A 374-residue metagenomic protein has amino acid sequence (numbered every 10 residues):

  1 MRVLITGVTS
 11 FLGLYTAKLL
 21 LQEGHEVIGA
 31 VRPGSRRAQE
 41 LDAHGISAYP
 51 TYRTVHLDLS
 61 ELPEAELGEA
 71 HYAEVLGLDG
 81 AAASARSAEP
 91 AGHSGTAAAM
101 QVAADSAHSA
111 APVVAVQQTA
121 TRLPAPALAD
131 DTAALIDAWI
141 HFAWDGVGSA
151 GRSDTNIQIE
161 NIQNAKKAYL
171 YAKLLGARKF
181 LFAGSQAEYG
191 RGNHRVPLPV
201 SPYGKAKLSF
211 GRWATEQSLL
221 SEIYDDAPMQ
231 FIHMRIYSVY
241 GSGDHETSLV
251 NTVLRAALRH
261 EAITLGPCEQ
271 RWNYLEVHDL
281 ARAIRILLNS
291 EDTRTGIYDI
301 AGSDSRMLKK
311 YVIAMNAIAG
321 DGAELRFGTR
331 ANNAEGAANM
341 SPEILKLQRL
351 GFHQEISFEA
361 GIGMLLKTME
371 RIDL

Functional and structural regions predicted by a protein language model:
V3-E23: N-terminal Rossmann NAD(P)H-binding glycine-rich loop of SDR-like oxidoreductase domains
H25-R36: Conserved glycine-rich Rossmann-like NAD(P)H-binding loop of the short-chain dehydrogenase/reductase
I46-L62: Rossmann-fold cofactor-recognition segment
L59-E160: NAD(P)H-binding glycine-rich loop region in Rossmannoid oxidoreductase-like domains and their noncatalytic homologs
H93-T96, W139-H141, D145, K166-P202: Conserved Rossmann-fold NAD(P)-dependent oxidoreductase catalytic core, especially the SDR/UDP-sugar
T155-N164, S201, K205-A206: Glycine-rich NAD(P)-binding loop of the Rossmann-fold in SDR/ketoreductase-type enzymes
V200-G204, R212-W272, V277-A281, R285 (+1 more regions): NAD(P)-dependent short-chain dehydrogenase/reductase
A257, E261-L374: C-terminal substrate-binding subdomain of Rossmann-fold SDR/epimerase-dehydratase oxidoreductases
